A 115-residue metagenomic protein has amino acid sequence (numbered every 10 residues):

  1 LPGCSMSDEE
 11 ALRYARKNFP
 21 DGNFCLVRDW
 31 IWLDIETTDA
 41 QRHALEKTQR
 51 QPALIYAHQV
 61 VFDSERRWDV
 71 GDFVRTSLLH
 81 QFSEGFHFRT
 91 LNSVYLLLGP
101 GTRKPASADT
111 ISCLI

Functional and structural regions predicted by a protein language model:
L1-Y56: N-terminal domain-onset segments
L26-R28, S64, L91: Acidic, low-complexity intrinsically disordered regions
D39-T48, E65-W68, A106-I115: Low-complexity, polar-biased intrinsically disordered regions enriched in Pro/Ser/Thr/Gly
K47-Q81: Short, basic/low-complexity N-terminal boundary segments at the transition from targeting/disordered tails
D72-I115: Short, compact, well-ordered microdomains
